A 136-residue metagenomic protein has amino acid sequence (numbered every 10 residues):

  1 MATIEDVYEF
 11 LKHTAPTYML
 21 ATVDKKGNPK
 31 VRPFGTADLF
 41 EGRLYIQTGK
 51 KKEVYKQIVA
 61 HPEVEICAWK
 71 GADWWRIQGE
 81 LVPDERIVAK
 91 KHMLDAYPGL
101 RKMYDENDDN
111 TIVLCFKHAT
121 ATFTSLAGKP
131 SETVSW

Functional and structural regions predicted by a protein language model:
A2-D6, T48-K51, P98-G99: Charged, amphipathic alpha-helical segments
F10-K25, V64-I66: A short, Trp-centered hydrophobic/proline-enriched beta-strand micro-motif
A37-G71: A short mixed-secondary-structure module that forms the rim of ligand-binding clefts
R76-W136: Charged, gly/pro-rich active-site loop segments
